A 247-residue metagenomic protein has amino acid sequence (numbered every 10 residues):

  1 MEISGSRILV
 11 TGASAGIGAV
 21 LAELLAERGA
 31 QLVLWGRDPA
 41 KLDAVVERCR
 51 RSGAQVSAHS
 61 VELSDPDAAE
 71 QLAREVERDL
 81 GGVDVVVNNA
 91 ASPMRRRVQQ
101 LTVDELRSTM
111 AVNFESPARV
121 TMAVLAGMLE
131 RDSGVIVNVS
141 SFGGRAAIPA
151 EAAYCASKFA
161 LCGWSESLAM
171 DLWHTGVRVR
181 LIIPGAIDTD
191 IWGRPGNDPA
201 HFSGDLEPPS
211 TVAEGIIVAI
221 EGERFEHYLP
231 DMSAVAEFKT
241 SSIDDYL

Functional and structural regions predicted by a protein language model:
S14-G16: Conserved glycine-rich cofactor-binding loop
R28-V45: Conserved glycine-rich Rossmann-like NAD(P)H-binding loop of the short-chain dehydrogenase/reductase
P39, S60-Q71, V103: The beta1-alpha1 cofactor-binding region of Rossmann-like NAD(H)/NADP(H)-dependent oxidoreductases
R97-V98, T102-R107: Substrate-binding pocket helix/loop in short-chain dehydrogenase/reductase
T121, S157: Active-site helix of classical SDR
S141: Residue(s) in the substrate-gating loop at a strand-loop-helix junction that position the organic substrate next
L181, N197-A236: C-terminal helical subdomain
